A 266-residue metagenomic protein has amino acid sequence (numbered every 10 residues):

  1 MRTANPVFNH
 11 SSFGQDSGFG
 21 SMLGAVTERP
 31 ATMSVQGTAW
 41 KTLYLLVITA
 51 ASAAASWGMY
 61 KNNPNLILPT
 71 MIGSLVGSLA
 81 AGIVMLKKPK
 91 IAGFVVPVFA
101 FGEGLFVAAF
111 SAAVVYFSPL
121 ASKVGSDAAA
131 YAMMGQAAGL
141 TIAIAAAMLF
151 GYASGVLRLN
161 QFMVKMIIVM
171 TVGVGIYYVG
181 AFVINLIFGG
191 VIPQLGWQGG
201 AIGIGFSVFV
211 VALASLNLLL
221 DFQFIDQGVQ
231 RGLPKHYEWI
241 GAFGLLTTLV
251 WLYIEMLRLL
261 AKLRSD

Functional and structural regions predicted by a protein language model:
M1-D266: A hydrophobic alpha-helical transmembrane-helix feature that marks the membrane cores and membrane-interface segments
